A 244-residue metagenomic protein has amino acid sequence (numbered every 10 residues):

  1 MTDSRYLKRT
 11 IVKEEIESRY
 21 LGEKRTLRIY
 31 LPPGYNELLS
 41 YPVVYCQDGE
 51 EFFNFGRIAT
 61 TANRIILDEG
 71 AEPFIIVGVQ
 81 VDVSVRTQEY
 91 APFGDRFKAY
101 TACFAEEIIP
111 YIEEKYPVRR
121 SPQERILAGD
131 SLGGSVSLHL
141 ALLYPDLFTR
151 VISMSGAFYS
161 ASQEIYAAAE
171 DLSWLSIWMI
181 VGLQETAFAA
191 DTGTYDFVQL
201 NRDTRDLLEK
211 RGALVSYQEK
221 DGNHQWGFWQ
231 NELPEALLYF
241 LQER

Functional and structural regions predicted by a protein language model:
M1-R244: Non-catalytic cap/lid and distal C-terminal segments of serine-dependent acyl enzymes
